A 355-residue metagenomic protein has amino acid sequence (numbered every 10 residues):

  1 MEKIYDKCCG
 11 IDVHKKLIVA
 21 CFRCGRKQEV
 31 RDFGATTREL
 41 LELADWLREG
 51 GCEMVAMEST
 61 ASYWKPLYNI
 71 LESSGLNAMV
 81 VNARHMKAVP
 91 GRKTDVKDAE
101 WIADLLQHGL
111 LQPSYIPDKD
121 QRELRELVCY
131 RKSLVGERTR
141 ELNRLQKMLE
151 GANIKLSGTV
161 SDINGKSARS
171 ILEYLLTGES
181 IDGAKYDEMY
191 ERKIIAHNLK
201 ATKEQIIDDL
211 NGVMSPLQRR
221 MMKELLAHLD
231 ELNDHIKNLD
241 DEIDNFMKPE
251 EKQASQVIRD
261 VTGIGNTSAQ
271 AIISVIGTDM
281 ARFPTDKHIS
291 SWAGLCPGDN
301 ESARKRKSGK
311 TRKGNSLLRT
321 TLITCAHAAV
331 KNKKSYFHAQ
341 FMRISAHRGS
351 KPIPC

Functional and structural regions predicted by a protein language model:
M1-C355: A detector of single, family-specific signature residues that are central to catalytic or substrate-handling motifs
